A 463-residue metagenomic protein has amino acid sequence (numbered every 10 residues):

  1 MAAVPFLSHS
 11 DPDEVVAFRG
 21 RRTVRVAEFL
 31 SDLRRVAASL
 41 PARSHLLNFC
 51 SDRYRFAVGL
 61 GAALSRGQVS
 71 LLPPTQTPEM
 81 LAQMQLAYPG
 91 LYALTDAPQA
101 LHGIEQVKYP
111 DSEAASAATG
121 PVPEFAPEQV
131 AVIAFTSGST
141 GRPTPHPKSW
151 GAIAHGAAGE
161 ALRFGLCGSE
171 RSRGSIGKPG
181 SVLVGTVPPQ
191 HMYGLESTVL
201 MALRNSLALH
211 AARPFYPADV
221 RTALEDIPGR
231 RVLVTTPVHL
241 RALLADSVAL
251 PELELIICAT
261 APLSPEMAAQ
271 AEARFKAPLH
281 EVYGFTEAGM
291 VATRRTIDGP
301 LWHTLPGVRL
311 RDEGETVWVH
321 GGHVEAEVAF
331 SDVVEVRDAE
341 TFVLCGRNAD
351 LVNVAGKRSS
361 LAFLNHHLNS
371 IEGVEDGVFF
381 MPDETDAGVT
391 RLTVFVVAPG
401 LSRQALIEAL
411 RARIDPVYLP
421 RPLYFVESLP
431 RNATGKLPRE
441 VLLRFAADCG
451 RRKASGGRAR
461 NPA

Functional and structural regions predicted by a protein language model:
V4-D13, S51, A114-F135, P147 (+2 more regions): Conserved pre-ATP/AMP-binding loop-to-beta segment of ANL
S10-L40, G151: Conserved AMP-binding/adenylate-forming core of the ANL superfamily
R22-R25, P123, A131-A158, L162: Conserved AMP-binding A3 loop
A38-Q76, S181, G185-P189, R358: Conserved AMP-binding/adenylate-forming
Y88-A97, P147-A242, H280: AMP-binding/adenylate-forming
L244-D298: Gly/Ser/Thr-rich phosphate-binding loop
S331-Y418: AMP-binding/adenylate-forming catalytic core of the ANL superfamily
V352, T393-F395, A409-A463: Conserved C-terminal "lid"/linker of ANL adenylate-forming enzymes
